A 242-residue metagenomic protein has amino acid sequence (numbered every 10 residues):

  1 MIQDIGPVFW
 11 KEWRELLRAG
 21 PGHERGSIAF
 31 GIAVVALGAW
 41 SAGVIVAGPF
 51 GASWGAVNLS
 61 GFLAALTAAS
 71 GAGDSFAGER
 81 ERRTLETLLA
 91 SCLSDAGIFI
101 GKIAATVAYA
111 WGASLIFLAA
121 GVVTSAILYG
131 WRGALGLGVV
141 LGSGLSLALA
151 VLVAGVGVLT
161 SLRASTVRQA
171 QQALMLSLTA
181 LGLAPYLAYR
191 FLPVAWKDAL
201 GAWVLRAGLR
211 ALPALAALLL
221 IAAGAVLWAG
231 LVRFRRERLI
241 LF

Functional and structural regions predicted by a protein language model:
I2, W13-A33, A170-Q172: Membrane-interface helix starts
F9, W13, L17, R163 (+1 more regions): Junction motif at the cytosolic side of a transmembrane helix
V35-A42, S53-G78: Long, hydrophobic alpha-helical segments
V44-W54, L118-L145, W196-R210: Membrane-interfacial helix-loop-helix connectors in multipass membrane proteins
A65-A72, A120, L152-T160, V226-G230: Hydrophobic/aromatic residues in alpha-helical transmembrane segments
E81-D95: Short cytoplasmic-facing helical segments at TM-TM junctions of multi-pass membrane proteins
L93-T124: Selective transmembrane-helix segments that form parts of the transport pathway or gating/packing helices in multipass
W131-T179: A structural motif at transmembrane helix-loop-helix junctions in multipass membrane proteins
